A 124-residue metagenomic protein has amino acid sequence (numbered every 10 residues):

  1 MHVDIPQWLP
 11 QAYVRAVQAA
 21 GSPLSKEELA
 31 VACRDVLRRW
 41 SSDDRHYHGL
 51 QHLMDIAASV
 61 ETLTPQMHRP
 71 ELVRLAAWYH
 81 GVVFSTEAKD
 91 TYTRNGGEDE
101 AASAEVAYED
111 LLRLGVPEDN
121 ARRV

Functional and structural regions predicted by a protein language model:
M1-P23: Non-catalytic interface/linker regions that flank or bridge core catalytic/transmembrane domains
V14, Q18-G21, L37, S41 (+1 more regions): Short amphipathic alpha-helical segments enriched in leucine
E28-S59, V83, A88-T93: Active-site flanking loop/helix segments enriched in acidic
A32-D35, A76, V124: Short acidic/histidine-centered micro-motifs embedded in hydrophobic/aromatic stretches that mark compact functional
S42-V73, A102-L114: Alpha-helical phosphate/pyrophosphate-handling elements in metalloenzyme active cores
E71-T86: Active-site alpha-helical segments that house and flank conserved acidic catalytic motifs for diphosphate chemistry
K89-E105: Post-HEXXH active-site segment of zinc metalloproteases
G115-V124: Histidine/acidic-rich helix-loop-helix segments that form or flank divalent-metal centers in metalloenzyme catalytic
